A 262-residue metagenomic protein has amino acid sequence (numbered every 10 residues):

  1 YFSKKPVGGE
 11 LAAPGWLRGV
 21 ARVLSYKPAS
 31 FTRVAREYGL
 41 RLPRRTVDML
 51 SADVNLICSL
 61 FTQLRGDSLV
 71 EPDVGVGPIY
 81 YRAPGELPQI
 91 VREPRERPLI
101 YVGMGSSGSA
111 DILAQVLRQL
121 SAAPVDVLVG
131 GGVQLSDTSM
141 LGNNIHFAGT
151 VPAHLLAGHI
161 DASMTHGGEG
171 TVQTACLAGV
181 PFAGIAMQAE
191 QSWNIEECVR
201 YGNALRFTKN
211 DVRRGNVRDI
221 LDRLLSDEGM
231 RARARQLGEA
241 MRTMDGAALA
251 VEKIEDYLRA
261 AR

Functional and structural regions predicted by a protein language model:
Y1, P78-Y81, V151-A153, M187-E190 (+1 more regions): Short, acidic/turn-prone active-site loops that include or flank metal/cofactor- and phosphate-binding residues
Y1-E71: Active-site-proximal region of nucleotide-activated glycan assembly enzymes, centered on histidine/acidic-rich loops
T62-A162: Donor-nucleotide binding loops and adjacent catalytic segments primarily of GT-B fold Leloir glycosyltransferases
A148-E197: A donor-sugar binding/catalytic signature common to diverse glycosyltransferases and related nucleotide-sugar
A189-I220: Change "using UDP/GDP/dTDP sugars" to "using nucleotide sugars
R214-R262: C-terminal amphipathic helix plus adjacent low-complexity, charged tail appended to glycosyltransferase catalytic
